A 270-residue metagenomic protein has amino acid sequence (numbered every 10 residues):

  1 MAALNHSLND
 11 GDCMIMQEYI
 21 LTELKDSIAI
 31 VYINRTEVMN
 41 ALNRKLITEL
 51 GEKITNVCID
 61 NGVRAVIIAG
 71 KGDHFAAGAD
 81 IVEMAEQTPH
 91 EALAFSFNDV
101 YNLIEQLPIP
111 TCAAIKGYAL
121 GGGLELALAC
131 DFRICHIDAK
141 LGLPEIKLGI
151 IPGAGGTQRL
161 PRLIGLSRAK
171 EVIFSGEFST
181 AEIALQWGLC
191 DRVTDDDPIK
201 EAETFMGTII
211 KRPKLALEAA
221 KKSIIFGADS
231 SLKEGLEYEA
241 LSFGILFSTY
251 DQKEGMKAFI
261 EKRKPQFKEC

Functional and structural regions predicted by a protein language model:
A2, H6-K71, N102: Conserved CoA-thioester-binding segment of acyl-CoA-metabolizing enzymes
Q17, K257-C270: Terminal low-complexity tails and localization/encapsulation signals of metabolic enzymes
T48, T55-G62, G70-L103, A119 (+1 more regions): Glycine- (often His-adjacent) and acidic-residue-rich active-site loop that binds/positions the CoA thioester
L103-L148, P152, F178: Glycine-rich beta-to-alpha active-site loop
F132, E171, S175-E177, I183 (+2 more regions): Well-ordered beta-strand positions
I134-A139, C190-E237, L241-Y250, Q266-C270: C-terminal long alpha-helix characteristic of the crotonase
Q158-S167: Hydrophobic, secondary-structure "cap" segments at the distal end of domains
